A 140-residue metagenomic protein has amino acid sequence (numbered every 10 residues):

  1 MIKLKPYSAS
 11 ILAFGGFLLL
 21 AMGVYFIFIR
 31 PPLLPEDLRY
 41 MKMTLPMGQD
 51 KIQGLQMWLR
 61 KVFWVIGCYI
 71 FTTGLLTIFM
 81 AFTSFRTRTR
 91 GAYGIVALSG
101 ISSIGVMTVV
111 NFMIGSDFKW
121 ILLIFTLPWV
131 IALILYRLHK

Functional and structural regions predicted by a protein language model:
M1-I11, I52-V62, T89-Y93, I114-F118: Membrane-interface helix-boundary signature
S8-L18, I66, T73, A92-S103 (+1 more regions): Hydrophobic alpha-helical transmembrane segments of polytopic
F17-F63, G67-Y69: Hydrophobic transmembrane helix segments
F28-I29, F112-M113, L138-H139: Helix-loop junctions at the membrane-solvent interface of multi-pass transporters, primarily the C-terminal
G74-Y93: Juxtamembrane helix-break-helix junctions at the cytosolic face of small multi-pass alpha-helical membrane proteins
L76-M80, G100-V110: Hydrophobic, membrane-inserted alpha-helices
I104-L123: Membrane-helix boundary connector in multi-pass membrane proteins
P128-K140: Membrane-water interface at the C-terminal end of transmembrane alpha helices
